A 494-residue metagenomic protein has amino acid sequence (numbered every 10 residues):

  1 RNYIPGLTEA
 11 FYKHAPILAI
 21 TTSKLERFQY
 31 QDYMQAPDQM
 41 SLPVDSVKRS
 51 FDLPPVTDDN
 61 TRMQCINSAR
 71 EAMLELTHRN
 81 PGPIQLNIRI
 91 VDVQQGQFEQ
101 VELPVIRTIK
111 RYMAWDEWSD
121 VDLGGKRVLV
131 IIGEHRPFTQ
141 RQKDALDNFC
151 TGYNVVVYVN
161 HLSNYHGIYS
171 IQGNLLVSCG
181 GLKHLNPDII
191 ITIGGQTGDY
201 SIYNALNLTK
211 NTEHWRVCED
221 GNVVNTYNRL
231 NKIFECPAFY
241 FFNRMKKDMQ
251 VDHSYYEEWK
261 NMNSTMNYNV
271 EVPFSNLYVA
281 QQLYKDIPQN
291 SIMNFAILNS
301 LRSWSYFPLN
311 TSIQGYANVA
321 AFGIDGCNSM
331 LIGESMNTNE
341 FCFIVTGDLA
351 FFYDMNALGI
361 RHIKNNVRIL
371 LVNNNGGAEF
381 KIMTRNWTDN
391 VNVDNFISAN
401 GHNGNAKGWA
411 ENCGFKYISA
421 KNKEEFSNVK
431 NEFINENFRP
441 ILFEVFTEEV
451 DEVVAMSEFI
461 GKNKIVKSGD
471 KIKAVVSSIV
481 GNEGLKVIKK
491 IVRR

Functional and structural regions predicted by a protein language model:
R1, S23-L25, R89-V93, E134-R136 (+7 more regions): Short glycine-rich anion-binding loops that position phosphate/pyrophosphate groups of nucleotides and phosphorylated
R1-K24, H184-G194, E340-Y353, R368-V372: A short, small-residue-rich loop immediately preceding and capping a beta-strand
Y12-A15, T21, K48-L103, L182-E213 (+1 more regions): Structural signature of the thiamine diphosphate
I20, R27-S41, S46, E71 (+1 more regions): Thiamine diphosphate
T21-A69, Y158-K260, R361-H362, I369 (+2 more regions): Glycine-rich, acidic loop regions that bind phosphate or pyrophosphate groups
Q64, N87-I168, K260-A320: Cofactor-pocket helix-loop regions in the catalytic cores of large enzyme subunits
I132-W215, N310-N339, F352-M355, K421-N422: Glycine-rich, anion-gripping cofactor-binding loops and their flanking helix/strand elements in enzyme active sites
L206-N299, K423-R494: Phosphate/pyrophosphate-binding active-site segments
